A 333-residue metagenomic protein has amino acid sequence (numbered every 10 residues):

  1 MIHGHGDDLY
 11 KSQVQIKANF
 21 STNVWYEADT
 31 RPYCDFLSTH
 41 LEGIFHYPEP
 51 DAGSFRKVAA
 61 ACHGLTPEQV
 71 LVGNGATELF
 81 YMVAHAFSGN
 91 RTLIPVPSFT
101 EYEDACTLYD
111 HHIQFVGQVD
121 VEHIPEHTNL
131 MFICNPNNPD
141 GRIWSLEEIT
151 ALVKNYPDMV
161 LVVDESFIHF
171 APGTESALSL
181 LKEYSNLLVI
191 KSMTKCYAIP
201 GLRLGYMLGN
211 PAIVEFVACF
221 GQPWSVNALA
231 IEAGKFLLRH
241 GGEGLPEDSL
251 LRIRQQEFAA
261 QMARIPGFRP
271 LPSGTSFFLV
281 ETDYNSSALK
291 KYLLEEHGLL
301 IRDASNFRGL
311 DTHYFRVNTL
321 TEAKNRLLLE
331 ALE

Functional and structural regions predicted by a protein language model:
M1-H46: N-terminal "arm"/small-domain region of PLP-dependent enzymes with the aminotransferase-like
D29-P32, D51, N186-R264, F268-P270: PLP-dependent aminotransferase class I/II
R31, N285-K291, A323-L327: Short, conserved charged micro-motifs
P48, A60-M82: Short loop-beta-helix segment that forms the pyridoxal 5′-phosphate
A84-T107, H112, V119-D120: Conserved PLP-anchoring active-site segment centered on the Schiff-base-forming lysine
Q114-P172, L279: Active-site phosphate-binding strand-loop segment of PLP-dependent enzymes
E147, Y156, E295-E296, R308-E333: PLP-dependent enzyme catalytic core of the Aspartate aminotransferase-like
R252, I265-H297: Conserved PLP-binding catalytic core of the aspartate aminotransferase-like
